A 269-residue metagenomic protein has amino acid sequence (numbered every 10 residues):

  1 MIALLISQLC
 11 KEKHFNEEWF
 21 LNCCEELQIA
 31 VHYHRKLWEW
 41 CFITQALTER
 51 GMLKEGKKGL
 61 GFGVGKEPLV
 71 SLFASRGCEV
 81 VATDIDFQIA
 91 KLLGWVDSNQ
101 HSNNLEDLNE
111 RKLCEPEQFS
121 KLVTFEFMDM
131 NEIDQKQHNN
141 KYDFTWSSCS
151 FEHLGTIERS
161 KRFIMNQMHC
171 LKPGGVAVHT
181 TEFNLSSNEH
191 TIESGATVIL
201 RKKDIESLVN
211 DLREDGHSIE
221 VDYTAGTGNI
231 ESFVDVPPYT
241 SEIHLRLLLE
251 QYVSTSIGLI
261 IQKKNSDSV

Functional and structural regions predicted by a protein language model:
M1-K54: Class I SAM-dependent methyltransferase Rossmann-like catalytic core, especially the SAM/SAH-binding loop
L60, E67-I133: Class I SAM-dependent methyltransferase SAM/SAH-binding core
N131-T145: A short acidic, Gly/Pro-enriched loop at the edge of an enzyme's catalytic core that lines a small-molecule cofactor
D143-E158: A short SAM/SAH-binding and catalytic strip from SAM-dependent methyltransferases
E158-P173: A short glycine-rich, Lys/Arg-flanked "PGG" loop and its adjoining helix->strand segment in the class I
G174-E182: Conserved beta-strand signature within the Rossmann-like core of class I S-adenosyl-L-methionine
N188-T224: Conserved Class I S-adenosyl-L-methionine
E231-V269: Core SAM-dependent methyltransferase catalytic element
